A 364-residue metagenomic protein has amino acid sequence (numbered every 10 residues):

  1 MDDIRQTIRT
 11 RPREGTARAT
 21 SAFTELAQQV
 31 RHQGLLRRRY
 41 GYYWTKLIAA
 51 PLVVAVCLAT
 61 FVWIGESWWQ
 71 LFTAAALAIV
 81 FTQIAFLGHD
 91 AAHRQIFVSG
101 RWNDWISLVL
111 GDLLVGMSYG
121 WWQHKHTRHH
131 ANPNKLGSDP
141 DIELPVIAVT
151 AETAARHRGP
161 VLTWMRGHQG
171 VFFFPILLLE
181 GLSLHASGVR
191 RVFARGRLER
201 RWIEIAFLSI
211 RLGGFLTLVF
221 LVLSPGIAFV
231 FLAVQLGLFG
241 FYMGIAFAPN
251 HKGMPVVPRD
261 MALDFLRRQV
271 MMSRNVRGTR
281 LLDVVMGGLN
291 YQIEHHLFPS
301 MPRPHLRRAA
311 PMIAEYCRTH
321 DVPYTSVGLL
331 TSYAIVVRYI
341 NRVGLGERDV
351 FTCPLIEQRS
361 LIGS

Functional and structural regions predicted by a protein language model:
D2-Q29, F172-S183: Short, charged cytosolic
P12-A49, V54: Low-complexity, highly charged intrinsically disordered N-terminal segments that act as targeting/localization
L35, A76-R197, P258-D349: Membrane-embedded catalytic scaffold of the fatty acid hydroxylase/desaturase
R38-I84, G111-G116, G167-L184, R197-A246: Alpha-helical bilayer-embedded segments of polytopic membrane proteins, i.e., transmembrane/intramembrane helices
A55, A59, S67, G344-L355: Long, continuous compositionally biased terminal/linker segments
L178, M243-D260: Transmembrane alpha-helix/helix-exit interface in multi-pass inner-membrane proteins
Q358-S364: Intrinsic disorder at enzyme termini
